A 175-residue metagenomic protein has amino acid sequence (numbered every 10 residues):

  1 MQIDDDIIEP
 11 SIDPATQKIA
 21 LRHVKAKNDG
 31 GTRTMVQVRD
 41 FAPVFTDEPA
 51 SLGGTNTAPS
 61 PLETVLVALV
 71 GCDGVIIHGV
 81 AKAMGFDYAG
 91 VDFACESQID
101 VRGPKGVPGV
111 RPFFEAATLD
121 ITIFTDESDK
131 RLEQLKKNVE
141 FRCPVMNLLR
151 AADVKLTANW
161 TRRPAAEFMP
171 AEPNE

Functional and structural regions predicted by a protein language model:
M1-V67, G79-E175: Extended beta-strand/beta-hairpin segments
V75-I77: Ordered, amphipathic secondary-structure segments that act as subunit-interaction surfaces in large macromolecular
